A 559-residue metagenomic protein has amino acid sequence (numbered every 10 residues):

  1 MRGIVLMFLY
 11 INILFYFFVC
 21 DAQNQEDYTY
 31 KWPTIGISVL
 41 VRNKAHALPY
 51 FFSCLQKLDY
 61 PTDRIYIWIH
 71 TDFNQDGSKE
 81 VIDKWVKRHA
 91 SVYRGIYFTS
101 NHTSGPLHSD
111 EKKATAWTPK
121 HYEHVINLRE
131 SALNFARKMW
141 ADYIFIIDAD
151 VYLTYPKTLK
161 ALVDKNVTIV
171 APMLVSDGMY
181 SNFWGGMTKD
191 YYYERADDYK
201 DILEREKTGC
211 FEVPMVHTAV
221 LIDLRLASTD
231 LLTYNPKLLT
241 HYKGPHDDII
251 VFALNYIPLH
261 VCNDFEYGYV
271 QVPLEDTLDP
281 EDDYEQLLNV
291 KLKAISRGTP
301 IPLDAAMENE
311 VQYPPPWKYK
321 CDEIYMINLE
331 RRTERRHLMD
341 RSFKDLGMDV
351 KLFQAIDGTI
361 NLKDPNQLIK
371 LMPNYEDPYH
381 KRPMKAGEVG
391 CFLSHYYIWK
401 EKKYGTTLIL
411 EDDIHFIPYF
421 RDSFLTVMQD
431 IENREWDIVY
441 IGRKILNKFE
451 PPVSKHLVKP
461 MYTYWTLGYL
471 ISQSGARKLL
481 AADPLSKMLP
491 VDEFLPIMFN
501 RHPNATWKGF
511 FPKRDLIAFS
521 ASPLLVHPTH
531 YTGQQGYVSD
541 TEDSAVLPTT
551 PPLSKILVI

Functional and structural regions predicted by a protein language model:
Y30, S53-R64, N74, K87-R88 (+2 more regions): Short, acidic, metal-binding catalytic loop of nucleotide-sugar glycosyltransferases
I35-K44, F51, L58, H70-T71 (+1 more regions): A conserved hydrophobic helix/loop-capping motif in glycosyltransferases and polysaccharide synthases
F52-S53, K138, T154-V167, P418-E432 (+1 more regions): Short alpha-helix within the catalytic core of nucleotide-sugar-dependent glycosyltransferases
G77-A141, M348-Y404: Active-site-proximal specificity loops/subdomain of glycosyltransferases
W140-Y152, G405-H415: Short beta-strand-to-loop acidic/aromatic patch adjacent to the donor-nucleotide binding site
A171-T188, V439-E450: Short beta-strand-to-loop element that shapes/binds the nucleotide-sugar donor at the catalytic cleft/hinge
D201-R225, H456-G468: A recurrent flexible, glycine/aromatic-enriched loop bordering the glycosyltransferase active site that acts as
A219, T240-G244, I250, P258-L410 (+1 more regions): An acidic/histidine-cluster motif and surrounding catalytic segment that typifies divalent-metal-assisted enzyme active
